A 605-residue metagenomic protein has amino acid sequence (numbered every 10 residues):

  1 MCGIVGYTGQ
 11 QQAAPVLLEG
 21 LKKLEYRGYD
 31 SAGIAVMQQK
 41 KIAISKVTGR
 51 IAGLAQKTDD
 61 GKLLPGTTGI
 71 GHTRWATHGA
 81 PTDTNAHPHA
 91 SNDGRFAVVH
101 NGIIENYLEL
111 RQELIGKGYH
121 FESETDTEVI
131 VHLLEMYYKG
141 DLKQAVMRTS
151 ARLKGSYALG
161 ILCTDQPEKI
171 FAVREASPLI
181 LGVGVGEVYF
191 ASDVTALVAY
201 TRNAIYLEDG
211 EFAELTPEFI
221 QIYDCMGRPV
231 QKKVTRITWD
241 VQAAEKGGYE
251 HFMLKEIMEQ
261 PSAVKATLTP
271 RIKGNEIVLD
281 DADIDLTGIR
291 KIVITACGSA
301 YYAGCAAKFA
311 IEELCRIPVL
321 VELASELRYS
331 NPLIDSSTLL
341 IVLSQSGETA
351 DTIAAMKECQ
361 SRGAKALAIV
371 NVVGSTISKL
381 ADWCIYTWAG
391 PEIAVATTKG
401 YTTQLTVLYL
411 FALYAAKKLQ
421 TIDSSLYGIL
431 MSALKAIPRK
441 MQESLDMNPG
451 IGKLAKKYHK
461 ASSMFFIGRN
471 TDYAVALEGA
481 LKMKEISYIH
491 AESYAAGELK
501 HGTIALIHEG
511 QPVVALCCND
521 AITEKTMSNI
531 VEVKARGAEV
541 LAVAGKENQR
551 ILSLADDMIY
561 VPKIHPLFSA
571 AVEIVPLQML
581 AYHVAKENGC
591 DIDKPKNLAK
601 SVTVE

Functional and structural regions predicted by a protein language model:
M1-K246, E250-H251, S262-R290, Y302 (+4 more regions): Conserved short alpha-helical segments that host acidic/polar catalytic motifs at enzyme active sites
T67, G71-T84, P270-D283, A307-L343 (+1 more regions): Glycine-rich oxoanion-binding loops at beta->alpha junctions
P88-A90, L162, F171-A172, A204-I205 (+13 more regions): Replace "in large, NTP-powered and nucleic-acid-processing enzymes" with "in large, NTP-powered factors and other
S156-E187, L454, H459-E485, D520-I522 (+1 more regions): Acidic/histidine-rich
Q260-V264, L268-V293, W383-P512, A585-E605: Active-site phosphate/pyrophosphate-binding segments
T287-G428, S432-A436, L516-I559, L580 (+1 more regions): Glycine-rich phosphate-binding loops that contact phosphosugars or nucleotide phosphates
E539, L552-L554, I564-E605: Generic C-terminus detector
